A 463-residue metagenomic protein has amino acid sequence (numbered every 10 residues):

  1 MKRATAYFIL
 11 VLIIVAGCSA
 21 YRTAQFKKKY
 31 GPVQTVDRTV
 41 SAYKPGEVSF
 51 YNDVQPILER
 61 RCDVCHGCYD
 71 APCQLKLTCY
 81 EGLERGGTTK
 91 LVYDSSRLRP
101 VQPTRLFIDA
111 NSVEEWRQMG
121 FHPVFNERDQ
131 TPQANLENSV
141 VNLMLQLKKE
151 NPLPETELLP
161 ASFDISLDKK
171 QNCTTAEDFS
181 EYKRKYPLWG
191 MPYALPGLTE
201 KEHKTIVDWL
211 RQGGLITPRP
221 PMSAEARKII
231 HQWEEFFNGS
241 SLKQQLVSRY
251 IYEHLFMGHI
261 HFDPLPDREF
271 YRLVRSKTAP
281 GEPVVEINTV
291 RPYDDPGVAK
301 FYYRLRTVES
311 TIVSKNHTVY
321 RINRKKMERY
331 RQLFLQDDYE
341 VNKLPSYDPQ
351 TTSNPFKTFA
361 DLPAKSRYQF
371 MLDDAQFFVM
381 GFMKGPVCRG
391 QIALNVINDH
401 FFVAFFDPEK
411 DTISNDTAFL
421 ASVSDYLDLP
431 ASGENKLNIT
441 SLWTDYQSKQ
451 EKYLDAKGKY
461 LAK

Functional and structural regions predicted by a protein language model:
K2-L10: Sec-dependent signal peptide recognition, specifically the positively charged N-region followed immediately by
V15-G17: C-terminal motif of bacterial Sec signal peptides marking the signal peptidase cleavage site
S19-K463: Aromatic- and Gly/Pro-enriched helix-to-coil junctions and flexible linker segments
